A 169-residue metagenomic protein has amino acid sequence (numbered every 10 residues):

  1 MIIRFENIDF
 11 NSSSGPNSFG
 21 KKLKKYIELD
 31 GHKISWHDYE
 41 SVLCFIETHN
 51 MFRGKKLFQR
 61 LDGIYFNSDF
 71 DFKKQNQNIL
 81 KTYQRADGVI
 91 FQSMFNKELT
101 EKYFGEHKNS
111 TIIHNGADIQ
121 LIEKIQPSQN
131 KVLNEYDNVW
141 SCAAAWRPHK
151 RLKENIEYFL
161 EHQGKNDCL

Functional and structural regions predicted by a protein language model:
M1-S41: N-terminal pre-catalytic "stem/leader" segment of glycosyltransferase-like enzymes
H37-S41, G54-K55, A86-D87, H107 (+1 more regions): Short, well-ordered alpha-helix to beta-strand connector turns
S41-D69: Active-site proximal beta-strand in glycosyltransferases
C44, F91-Q92: Short beta-strand scaffold positions
F72-V89: Membrane-proximal helix-turn-helix segments that form the acceptor-binding/catalytic region of lipid-linked
F95, G116: Carbohydrate-associated surface elements
I113: Hydrophobic residues at beta-strand termini and immediately following loops that shape nucleotide-binding pockets
Q129-H162, L169: Conserved donor-binding/catalytic core segment of Leloir-type glycosyltransferases
